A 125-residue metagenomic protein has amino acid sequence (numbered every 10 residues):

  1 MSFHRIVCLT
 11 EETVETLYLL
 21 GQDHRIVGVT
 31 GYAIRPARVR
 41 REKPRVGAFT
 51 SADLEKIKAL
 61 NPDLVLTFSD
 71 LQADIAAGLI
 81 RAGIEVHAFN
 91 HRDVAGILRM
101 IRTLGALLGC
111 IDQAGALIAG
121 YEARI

Functional and structural regions predicted by a protein language model:
M1-I125: N-terminal ligand-binding lobe of clamshell/alpha-beta domains
